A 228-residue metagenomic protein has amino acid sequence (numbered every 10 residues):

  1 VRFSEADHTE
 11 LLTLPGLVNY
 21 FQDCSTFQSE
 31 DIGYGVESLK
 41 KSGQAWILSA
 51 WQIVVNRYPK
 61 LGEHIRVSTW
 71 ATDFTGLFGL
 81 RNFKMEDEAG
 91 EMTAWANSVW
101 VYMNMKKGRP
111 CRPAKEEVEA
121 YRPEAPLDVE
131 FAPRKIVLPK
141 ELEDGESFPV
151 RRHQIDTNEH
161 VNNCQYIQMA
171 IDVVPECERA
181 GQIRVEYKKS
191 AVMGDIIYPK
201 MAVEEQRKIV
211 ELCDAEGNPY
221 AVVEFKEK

Functional and structural regions predicted by a protein language model:
V1-L48, W95-N97, N104-C177: Hot-dog-fold acyl-thioester-processing enzymes
S49-V55, V67, Q182-Y187: Short structured motifs
V54-N56, K60-V137, A191-D195, A202-K228: HotDog/MaoC-like acyl-thioester-processing domains
L142-K226: Acidic/His-leaning functional-site neighborhoods
